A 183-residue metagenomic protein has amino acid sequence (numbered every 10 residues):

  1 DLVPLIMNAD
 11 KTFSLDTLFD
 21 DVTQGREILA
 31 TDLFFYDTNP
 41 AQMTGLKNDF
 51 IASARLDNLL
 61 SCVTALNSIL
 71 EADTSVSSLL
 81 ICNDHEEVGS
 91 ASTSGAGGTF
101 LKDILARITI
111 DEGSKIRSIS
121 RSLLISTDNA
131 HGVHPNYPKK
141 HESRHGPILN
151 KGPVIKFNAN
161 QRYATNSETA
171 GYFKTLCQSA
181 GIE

Functional and structural regions predicted by a protein language model:
D1-E183: N-terminal hydrophobic/helix-forming segments and targeting peptides
